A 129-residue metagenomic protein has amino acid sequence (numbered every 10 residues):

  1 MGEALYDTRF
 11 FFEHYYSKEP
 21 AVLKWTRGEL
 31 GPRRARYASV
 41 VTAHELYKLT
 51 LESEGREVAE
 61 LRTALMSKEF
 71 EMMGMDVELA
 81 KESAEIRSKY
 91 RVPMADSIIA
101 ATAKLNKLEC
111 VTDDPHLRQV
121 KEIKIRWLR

Functional and structural regions predicted by a protein language model:
M1-A38, L51-R62: Short, well-structured N-terminal submotif of metal-dependent ribonuclease cores
M1-G2, K104-R129: Acidic, PIN/NYN-like endoribonuclease modules and their adjacent C-terminal/linker elements
Y6-D7, A38-S39, V92-P93, D114 (+1 more regions): Histidine- and aromatic-rich ligand-binding microenvironments
T8, V40, V77, D96-S97: Conserved glycosyltransferase catalytic-site signature
F11-F12, A43-L46, A80, L117-R118: A generic structural signal for short hydrophobic patches within well-formed alpha-helices
P32-R36, E69-E71, K104-E109: Short active-site oxyanion
L46, M94-E109: Acidic, metal-associated active-site segment
M66-S88: Acidic catalytic patch
